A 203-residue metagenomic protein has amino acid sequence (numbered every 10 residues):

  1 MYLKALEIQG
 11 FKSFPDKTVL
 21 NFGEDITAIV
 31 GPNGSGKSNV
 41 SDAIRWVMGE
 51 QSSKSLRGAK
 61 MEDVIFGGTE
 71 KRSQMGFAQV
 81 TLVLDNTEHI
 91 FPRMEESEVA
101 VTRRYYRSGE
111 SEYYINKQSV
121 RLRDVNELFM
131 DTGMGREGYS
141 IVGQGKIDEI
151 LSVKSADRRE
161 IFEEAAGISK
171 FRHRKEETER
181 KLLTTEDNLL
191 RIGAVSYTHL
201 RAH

Functional and structural regions predicted by a protein language model:
Y2-R201: Gly/Lys-enriched N-terminal cap/neck module of very large, oligomeric protein machines
